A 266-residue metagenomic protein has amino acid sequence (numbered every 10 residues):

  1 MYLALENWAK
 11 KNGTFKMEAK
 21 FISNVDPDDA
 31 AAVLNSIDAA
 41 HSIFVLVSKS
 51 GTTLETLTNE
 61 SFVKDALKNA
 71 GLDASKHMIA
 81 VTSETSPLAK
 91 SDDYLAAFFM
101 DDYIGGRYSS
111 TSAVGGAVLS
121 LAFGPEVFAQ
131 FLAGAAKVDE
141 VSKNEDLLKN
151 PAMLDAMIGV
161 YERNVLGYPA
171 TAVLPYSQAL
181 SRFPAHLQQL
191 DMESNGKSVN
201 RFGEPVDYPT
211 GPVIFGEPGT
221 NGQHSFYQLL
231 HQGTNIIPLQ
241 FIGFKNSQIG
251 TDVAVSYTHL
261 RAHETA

Functional and structural regions predicted by a protein language model:
M1, A30, L46-K49, T53-L67 (+1 more regions): Extended, hydrophobic alpha-helical segments in both membrane/secreted and soluble proteins
M1-W8, T58-K68, Q189-G196: Short, well-ordered amphipathic alpha-helices
Y2, E6-A40: Glycine-rich oxoanion-binding loops at beta->alpha junctions
P27, A40-V45, N59-E60, D73: Conserved DEDDh/DEDDy metal-dependent 3′-5′ exonuclease domain
V33-S42, V160-G167: Glycine-rich phosphate/diphosphate-binding loops that line cofactor/substrate pockets in enzymes
T56-E60, T111, P184-A185, T265: Conserved strand-to-helix beginnings and helix N-cap segments that scaffold or border functional pockets
A66-Q240, K245-T251: Active-site phosphate/pyrophosphate-binding segments
T258-T265: Conserved small/polar residues in nucleotide/adenosyl-binding loops
